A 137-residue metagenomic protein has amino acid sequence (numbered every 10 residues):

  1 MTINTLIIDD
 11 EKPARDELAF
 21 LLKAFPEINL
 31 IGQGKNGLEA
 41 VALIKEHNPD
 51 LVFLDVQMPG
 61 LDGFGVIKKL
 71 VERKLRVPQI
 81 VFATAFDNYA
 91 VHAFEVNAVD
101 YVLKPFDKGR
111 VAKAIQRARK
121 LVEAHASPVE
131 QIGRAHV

Functional and structural regions predicted by a protein language model:
M1-T2, L51: N-terminal glycine-/serine-/threonine-rich beta1-alpha1-beta2 phosphate-ribose binding loop of Rossmann-like
I3, E11-G32: Two-component/phosphorelay signaling modules centered on CheY-like receiver
K23, L38-Q131: CheY-like receiver
A135-V137: Conserved small/polar residues in nucleotide/adenosyl-binding loops
